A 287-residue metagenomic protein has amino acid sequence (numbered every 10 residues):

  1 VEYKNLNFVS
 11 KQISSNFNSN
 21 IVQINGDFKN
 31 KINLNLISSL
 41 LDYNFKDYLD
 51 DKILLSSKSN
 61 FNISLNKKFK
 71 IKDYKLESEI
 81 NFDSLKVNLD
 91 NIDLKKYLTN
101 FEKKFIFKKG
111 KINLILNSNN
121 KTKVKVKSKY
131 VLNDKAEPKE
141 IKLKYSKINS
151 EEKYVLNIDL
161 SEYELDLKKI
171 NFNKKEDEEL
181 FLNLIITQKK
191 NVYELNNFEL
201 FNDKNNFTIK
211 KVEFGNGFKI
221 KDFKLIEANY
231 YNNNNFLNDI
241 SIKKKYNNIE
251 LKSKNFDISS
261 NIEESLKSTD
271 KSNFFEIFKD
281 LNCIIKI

Functional and structural regions predicted by a protein language model:
V1-I287: Membrane-proximal interfacial segments on either side of biological membranes
